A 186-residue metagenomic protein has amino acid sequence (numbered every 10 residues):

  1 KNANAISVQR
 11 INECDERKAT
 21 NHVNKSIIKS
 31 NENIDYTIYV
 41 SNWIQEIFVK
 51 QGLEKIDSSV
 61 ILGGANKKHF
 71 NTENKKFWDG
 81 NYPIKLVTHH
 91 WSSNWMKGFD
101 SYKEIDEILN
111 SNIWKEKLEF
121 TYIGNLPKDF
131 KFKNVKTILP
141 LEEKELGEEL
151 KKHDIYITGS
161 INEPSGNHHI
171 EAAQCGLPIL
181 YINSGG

Functional and structural regions predicted by a protein language model:
N2-K18, I38: Active-site proximal beta-strand in glycosyltransferases
A19-N21, V49, G64-Y82: Acidic anion/phosphate-binding donor-loop and adjacent secondary structure in glycosyltransferase catalytic cores
E32-D57, A65-H69: A short, active-site helix/loop in glycosyltransferases that binds the activated sugar's phosphate group
K76-L109: Conserved donor-binding/catalytic core segment of Leloir-type glycosyltransferases
G124-G147, I155: Nucleotide-activated donor-binding/catalytic signature segment of Leloir-type glycosyltransferases, i.e., the conserved
G147, I170-Q174: Short alpha-helical segment that forms part of, or immediately flanks, the ligand-binding pocket in carbohydrate-active
I161: Aromatic "clamp/platform" in nucleotide-sugar-dependent glycosyltransferases that forms part of the donor/acceptor
P178-Y181: Short hydrophobic beta-strand element within catalytic cores of glycosyltransferases and related nucleotide-activated
